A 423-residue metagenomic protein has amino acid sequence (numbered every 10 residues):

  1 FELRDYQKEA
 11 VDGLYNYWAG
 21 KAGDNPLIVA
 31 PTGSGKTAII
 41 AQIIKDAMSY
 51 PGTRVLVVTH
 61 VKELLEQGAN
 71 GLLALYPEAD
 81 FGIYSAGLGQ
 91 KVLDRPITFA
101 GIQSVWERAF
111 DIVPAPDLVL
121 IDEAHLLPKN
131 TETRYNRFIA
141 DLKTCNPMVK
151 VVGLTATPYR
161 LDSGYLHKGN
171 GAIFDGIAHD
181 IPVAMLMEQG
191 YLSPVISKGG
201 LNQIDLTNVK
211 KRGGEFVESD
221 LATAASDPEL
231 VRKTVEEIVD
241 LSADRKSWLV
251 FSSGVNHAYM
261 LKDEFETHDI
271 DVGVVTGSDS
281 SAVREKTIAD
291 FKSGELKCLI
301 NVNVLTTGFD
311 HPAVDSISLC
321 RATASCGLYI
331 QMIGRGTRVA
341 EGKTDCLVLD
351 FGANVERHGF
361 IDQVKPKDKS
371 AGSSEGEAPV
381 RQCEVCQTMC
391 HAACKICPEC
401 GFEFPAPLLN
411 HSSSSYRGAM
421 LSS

Functional and structural regions predicted by a protein language model:
F1-V29: Conserved pre-motif I regulatory segment
K21-I43, F251, V275: Walker A/P-loop
E63-S85: Conserved helix-turn-beta segment of the N-terminal RecA-like "Helicase ATP-binding" lobe in SF1/SF2 helicases
I83-L93, Y259-D263, I270-V302: Conserved helicase ATPase core of P-loop NTP-dependent helicases/translocases
G87-L118, K129: Conserved helix/coil segment N-terminal to the catalytic DExD/H
Q103-W106, G277-K365, S370-A371: Conserved RecA-like P-loop NTPase helicase motor core
K129-S197: Post-DEXD/H (motif II) to motif III coupling segment of the RecA-like Helicase ATP-binding lobe
D175-S252: Conserved interdomain linker/interface between the two RecA-like ATPase lobes of SF2 helicase motors
